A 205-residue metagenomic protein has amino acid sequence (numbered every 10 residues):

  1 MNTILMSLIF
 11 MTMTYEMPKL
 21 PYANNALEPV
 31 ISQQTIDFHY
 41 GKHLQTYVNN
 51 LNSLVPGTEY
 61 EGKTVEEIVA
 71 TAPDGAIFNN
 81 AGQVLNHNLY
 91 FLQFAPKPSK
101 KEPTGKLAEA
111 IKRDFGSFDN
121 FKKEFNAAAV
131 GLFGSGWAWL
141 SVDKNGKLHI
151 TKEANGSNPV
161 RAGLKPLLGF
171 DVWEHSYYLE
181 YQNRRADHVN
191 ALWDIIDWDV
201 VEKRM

Functional and structural regions predicted by a protein language model:
N2-F10: Sec-dependent N-terminal signal peptides
M11-M205: Feature for soluble, non-membrane regions of globular proteins
